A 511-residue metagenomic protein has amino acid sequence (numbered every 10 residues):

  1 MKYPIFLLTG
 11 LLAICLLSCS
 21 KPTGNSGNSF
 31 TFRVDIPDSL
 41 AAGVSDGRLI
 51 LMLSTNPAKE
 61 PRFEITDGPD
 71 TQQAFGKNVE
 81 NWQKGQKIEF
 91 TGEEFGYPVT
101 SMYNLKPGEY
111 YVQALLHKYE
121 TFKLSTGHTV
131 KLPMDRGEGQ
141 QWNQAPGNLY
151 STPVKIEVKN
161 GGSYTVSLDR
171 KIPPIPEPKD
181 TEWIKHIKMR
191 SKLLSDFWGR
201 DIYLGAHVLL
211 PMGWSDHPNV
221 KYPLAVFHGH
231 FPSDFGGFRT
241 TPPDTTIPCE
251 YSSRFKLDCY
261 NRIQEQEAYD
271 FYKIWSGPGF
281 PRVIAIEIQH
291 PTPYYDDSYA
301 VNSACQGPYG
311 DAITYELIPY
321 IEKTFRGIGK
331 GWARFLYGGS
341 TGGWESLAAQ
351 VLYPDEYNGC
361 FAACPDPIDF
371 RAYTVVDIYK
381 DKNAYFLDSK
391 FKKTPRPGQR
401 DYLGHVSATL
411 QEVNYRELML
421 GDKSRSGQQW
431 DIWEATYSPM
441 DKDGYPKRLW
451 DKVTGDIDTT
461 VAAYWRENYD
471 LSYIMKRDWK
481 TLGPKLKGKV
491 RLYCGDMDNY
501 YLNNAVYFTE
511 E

Functional and structural regions predicted by a protein language model:
M1-I5: Positively charged n-region of N-terminal signal peptides that target proteins for export
C15-S18: C-terminal motif of bacterial Sec signal peptides marking the signal peptidase cleavage site
S20-F30: Bacterial Sec signal peptide processing site at the extreme N-terminus
F30-D38: A short, amphipathic beta-strand motif
S39, T55-E511: Non-catalytic cap/lid and distal C-terminal segments of serine-dependent acyl enzymes
A42-V44: Start-of-domain marker
R48-M52: Beta-strand signatures of extracellular beta-sandwich domains
